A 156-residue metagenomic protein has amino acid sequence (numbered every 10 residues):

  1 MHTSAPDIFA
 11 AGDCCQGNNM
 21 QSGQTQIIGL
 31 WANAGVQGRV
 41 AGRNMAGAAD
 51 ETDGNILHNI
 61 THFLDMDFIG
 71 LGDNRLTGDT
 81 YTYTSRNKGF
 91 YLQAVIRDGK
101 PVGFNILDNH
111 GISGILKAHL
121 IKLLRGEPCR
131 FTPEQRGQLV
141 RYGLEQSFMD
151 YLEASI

Functional and structural regions predicted by a protein language model:
M1-P6: Glycine-rich loop(s) and the adjacent beta-strand/alpha-helix scaffold that form part
A10-A11: A structural signal for the hydrophobic beta-strands that form the central parallel beta-sheet of Rossmann-like
C14-A118: Mid-to-C-terminal Rossmann-like scaffold of FAD/NAD(P)H-dependent oxidoreductases
I121: Active-site microenvironment of metallo-dependent hydrolases
E127-I156: Cysteine/selenocysteine-centered motifs that mediate thiol-based redox chemistry or coordinate metal-sulfur cofactors
